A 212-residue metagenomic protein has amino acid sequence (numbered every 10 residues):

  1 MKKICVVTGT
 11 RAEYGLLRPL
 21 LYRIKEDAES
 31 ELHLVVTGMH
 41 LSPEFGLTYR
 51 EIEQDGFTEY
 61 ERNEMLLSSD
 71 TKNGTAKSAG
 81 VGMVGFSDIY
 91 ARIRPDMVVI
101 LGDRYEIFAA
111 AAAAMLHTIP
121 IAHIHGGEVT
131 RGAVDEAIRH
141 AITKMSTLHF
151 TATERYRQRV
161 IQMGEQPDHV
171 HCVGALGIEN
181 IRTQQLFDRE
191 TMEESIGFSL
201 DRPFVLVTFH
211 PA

Functional and structural regions predicted by a protein language model:
M1, K25-D27, E61, N73-G80 (+4 more regions): PLP-dependent amino-acid enzyme catalytic core
C5-T8, G15-L20, I24-K25, M65-P167: Active-site and donor-binding regions of nucleotide-sugar-utilizing enzymes
V6, L34-V36, I100, H123 (+2 more regions): Structural beta-sheet core signal
V7, L41-P43, S146-P211: A nucleotide-sugar donor-handling region in carbohydrate enzymes
G9-T10, V36-M39, G126, A175: Cofactor-binding loop segments of dinucleotide-utilizing enzymes, especially the Rossmann-like FAD- and NAD(P)+-binding
E13-L16, S42-E44: Short N-terminal binding/cap micro-motifs at the start of the first secondary-structure element
E31, T58-E61, P120, H169-H171: Conserved beta-strand segments of alpha/beta enzyme cores
L32-T75: Conserved nucleotide-sugar phosphate-binding/catalytic loop shared by glycosyltransferases and other
